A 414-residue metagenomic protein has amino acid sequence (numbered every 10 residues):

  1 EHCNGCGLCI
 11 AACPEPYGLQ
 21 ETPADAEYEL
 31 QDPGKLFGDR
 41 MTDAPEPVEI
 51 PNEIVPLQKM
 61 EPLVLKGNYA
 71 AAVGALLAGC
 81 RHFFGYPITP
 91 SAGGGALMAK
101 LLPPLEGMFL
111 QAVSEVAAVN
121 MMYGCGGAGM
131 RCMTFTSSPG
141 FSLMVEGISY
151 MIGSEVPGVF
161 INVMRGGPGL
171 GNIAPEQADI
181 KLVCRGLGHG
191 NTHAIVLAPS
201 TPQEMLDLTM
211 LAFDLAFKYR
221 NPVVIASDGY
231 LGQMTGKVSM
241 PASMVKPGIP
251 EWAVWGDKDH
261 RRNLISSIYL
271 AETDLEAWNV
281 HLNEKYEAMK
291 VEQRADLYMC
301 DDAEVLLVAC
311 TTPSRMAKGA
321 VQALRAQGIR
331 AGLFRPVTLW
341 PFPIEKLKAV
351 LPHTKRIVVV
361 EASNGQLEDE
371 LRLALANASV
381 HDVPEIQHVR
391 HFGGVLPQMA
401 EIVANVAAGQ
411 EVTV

Functional and structural regions predicted by a protein language model:
E1, L8-E27: Iron-sulfur cluster-binding cysteine motifs and their immediate structural context in ferredoxin-like electron-transfer
E27-Y28, M41-G186, H193, V395-L396 (+1 more regions): Thiamine diphosphate
K66-A71, S243, L282-V305, K318-Q322: Glycine-/acidic-rich phosphate or pyrophosphate-binding loops and their flanking alpha/beta elements
A174-D228, V414: Conserved thiamine diphosphate
R220-L297: Conformationally flexible catalytic loops at phosphate/diphosphate-handling active centers
A226-G256, K348-K355, V360-D369, L373-A374 (+2 more regions): Terminal amphipathic helices with adjacent charged low-complexity linkers/tails
R294, C300-R330, F334, W340-K346: Redox- and metal-dependent alpha/beta enzyme cores, enriched for Fe-S-associated oxidoreductases and cofactor-handling
E361-V414: Peripheral docking tails and interdomain loops at the edges of cofactor- or intermediate-handling domains
